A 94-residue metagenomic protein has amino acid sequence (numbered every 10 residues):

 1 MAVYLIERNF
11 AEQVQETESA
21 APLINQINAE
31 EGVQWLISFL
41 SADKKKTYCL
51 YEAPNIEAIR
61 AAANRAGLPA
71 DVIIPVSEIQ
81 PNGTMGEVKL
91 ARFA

Functional and structural regions predicted by a protein language model:
M1-A29, L36, S41, K45 (+1 more regions): Short S/T/G/P-rich N-terminal loop/turn motif that feeds into the first structured element of a domain
V33, P54-I79: An amphipathic, aromatic/His-enriched active-site/gating alpha helix that lines ligand/cofactor pockets
Q34-A53, E57-I59: Amphipathic, hydrophobic secondary-structure cores in small proteins
